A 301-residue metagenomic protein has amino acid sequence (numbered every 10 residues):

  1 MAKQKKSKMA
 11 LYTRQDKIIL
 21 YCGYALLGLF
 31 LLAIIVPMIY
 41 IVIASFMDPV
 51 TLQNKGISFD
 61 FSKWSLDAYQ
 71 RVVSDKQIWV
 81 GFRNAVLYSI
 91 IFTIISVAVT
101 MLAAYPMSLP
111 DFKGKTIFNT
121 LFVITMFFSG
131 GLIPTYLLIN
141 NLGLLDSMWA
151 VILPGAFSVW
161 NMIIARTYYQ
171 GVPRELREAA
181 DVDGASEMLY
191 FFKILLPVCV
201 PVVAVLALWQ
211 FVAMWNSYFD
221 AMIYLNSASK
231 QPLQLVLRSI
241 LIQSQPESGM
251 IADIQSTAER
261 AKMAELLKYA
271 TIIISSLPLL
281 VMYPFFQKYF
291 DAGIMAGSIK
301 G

Functional and structural regions predicted by a protein language model:
A2-G301: A hydrophobic, multi-pass inner-membrane permease signature
